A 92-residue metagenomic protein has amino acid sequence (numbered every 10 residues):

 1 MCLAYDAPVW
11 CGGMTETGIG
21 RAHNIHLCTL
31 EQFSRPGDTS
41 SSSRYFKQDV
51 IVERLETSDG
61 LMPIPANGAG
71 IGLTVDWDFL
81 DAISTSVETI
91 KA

Functional and structural regions predicted by a protein language model:
M1-P63: Shared catalytic-loop signature of beta/alpha-barrel
V50-A92: C-terminal extensions of enzymes
